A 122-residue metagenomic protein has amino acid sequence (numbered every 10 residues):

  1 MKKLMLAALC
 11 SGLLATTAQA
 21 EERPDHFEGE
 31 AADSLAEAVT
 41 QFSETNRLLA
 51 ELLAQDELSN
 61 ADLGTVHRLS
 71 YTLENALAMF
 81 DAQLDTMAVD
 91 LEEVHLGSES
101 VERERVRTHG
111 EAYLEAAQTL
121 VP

Functional and structural regions predicted by a protein language model:
M1-Q19: Classic N-terminal secretory signal peptides
L4, D33-A36, R47, G64 (+3 more regions): Generic alpha-helical secondary structure signal
A20-T65: Immediate post-signal-peptide N-terminus of mature secreted/exported proteins
Q41-L48, L69, T86, D90 (+1 more regions): Amphipathic, well-ordered alpha-helical segments in soluble domains
N46-L53, S70-A78, H95-E102, A117-V121: A structural signal for well-ordered alpha-helices, especially hydrophobic packing surfaces of coiled-coils
S59-M87: Short, solvent-exposed, charged loop/turn and helix-capping segments that join or cap alpha-helices on peripheral
A82-P122: Surface-exposed, polar helix/loop patches in the mature regions of secreted/periplasmic/lumenal proteins that form
